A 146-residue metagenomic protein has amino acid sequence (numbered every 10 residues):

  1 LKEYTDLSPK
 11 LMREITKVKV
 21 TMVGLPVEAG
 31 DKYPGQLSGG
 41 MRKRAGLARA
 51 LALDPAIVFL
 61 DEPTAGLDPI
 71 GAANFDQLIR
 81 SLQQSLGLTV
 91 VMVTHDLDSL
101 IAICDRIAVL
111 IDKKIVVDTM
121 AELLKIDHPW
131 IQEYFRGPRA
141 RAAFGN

Functional and structural regions predicted by a protein language model:
P9-E28: Conserved ABC ATPase "signature" region
Y33-L37, M41: Conserved ABC ATPase signature
D54: Conserved catalytic motifs of ABC-family nucleotide-binding domains
V58-D61: Catalytic Walker B motif of ABC-type/P-loop ATPase nucleotide-binding domains
A73-L86: Helical segment within the ABC ATPase nucleotide-binding domain
T94-H95: H-loop/switch region of ABC-family ATPase nucleotide-binding domains
L100-A102: A short, surface-exposed alpha-helical micro-motif characterized by mixed small hydrophobic and charged/polar residues
